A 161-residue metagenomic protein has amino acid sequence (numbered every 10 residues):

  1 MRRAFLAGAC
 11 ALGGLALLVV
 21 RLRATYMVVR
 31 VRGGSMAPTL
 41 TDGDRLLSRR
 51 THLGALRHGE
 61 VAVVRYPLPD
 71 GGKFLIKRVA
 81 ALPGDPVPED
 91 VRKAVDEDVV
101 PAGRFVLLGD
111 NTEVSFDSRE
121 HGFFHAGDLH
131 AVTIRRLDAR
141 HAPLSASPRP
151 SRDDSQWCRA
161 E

Functional and structural regions predicted by a protein language model:
M1-E161: Extended hydrophobic leader/signal-anchor segments used for secretion and membrane insertion
